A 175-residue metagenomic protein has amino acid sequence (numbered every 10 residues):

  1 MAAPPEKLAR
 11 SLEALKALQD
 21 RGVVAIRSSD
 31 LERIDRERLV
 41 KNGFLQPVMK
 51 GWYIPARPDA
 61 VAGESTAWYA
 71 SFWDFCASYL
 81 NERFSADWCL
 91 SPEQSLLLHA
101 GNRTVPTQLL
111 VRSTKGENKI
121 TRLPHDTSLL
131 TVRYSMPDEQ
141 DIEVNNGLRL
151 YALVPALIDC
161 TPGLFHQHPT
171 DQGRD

Functional and structural regions predicted by a protein language model:
M1-A3, D138-D175: Hydrophobic alpha-helical interaction segments
A2-D87, P124-D126: Short beta-edge/loop segments at beta->alpha junctions of small alpha/beta modules that act as binding/recognition
S28, P92, L153-V154: Structural motif detector for alpha-helix initiation sites
N42, L98, C160-G163: Active-site catalytic microenvironments for nucleophilic, acid-base chemistry
M49-K50, E82-I120: Short helix-loop-helix/strand-helix junction enriched in hydrophobic and basic residues
F72-Y79, V132-E143: Short amphipathic alpha-helical segments and their helix-coil junctions
R103, V111-K115, P124-S128, Y134-E139: Surface-facing alpha-helical segments and adjacent helix-coil boundary elements at the starts of domains
